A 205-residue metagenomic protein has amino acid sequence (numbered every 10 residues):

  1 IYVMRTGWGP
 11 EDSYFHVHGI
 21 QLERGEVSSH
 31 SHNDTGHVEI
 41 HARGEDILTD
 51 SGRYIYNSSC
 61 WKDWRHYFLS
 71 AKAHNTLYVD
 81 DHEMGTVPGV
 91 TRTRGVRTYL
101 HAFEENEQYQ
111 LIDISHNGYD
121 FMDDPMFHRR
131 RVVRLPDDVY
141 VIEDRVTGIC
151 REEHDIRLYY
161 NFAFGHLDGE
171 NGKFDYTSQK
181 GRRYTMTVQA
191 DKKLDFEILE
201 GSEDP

Functional and structural regions predicted by a protein language model:
I1-I47, F103-E107: Carbohydrate-active enzyme catalytic cores, enriched for enzymes that act on polyanionic acidic polysaccharides
R5-G7, H18-I20, H41-R43, G52 (+4 more regions): Structured loops at beta-to-helix junctions and adjacent beta-edge loops in soluble globular domains
P10, E23, G44-D46, I55 (+3 more regions): Short loop/turn segments at secondary-structure transitions that flank enzyme active sites
V17, T49-D50, M186-V188: Short capping micro-motif at the N-terminus of alpha-helices
L48-C60: Cytochrome P450 core scaffold surrounding the K-helix E-X-X-R motif and the conserved "meander" helix-loop region
S59-P205: CBM-like, beta-strand-rich accessory domains located in the C-terminal region of large, secreted polysaccharide-active
